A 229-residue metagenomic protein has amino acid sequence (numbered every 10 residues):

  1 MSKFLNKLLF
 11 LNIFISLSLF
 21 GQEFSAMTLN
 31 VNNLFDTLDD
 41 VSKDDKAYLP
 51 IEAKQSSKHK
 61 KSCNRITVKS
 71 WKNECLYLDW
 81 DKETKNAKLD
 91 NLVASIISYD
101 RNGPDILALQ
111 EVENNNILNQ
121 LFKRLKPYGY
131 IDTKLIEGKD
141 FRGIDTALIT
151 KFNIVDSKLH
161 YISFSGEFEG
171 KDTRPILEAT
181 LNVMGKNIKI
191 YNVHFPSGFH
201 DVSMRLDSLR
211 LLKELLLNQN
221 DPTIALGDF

Functional and structural regions predicted by a protein language model:
M1-K7: Positively charged n-region of N-terminal signal peptides that target proteins for export
K7-S18: Bacterial N-terminal signal peptides
L19-R124, L135-F141: N-terminal, active-site-proximal structural segment of metallo-dependent hydrolase catalytic domains
G21-T67, K82, K151-F229: Active-site regions of metal-assisted phosphoester/phosphodiester hydrolases, unifying DNase/endonuclease modules
D90-S98, N116-K123, A147, L206-N218 (+1 more regions): Solvent-exposed, polar/charged alpha-helical surfaces in well-ordered, non-transmembrane soluble domains, broadly
I106-A108, V112-N187: Structured beta-strand-rich core segments of catalytic domains in phosphoester-bond hydrolases
